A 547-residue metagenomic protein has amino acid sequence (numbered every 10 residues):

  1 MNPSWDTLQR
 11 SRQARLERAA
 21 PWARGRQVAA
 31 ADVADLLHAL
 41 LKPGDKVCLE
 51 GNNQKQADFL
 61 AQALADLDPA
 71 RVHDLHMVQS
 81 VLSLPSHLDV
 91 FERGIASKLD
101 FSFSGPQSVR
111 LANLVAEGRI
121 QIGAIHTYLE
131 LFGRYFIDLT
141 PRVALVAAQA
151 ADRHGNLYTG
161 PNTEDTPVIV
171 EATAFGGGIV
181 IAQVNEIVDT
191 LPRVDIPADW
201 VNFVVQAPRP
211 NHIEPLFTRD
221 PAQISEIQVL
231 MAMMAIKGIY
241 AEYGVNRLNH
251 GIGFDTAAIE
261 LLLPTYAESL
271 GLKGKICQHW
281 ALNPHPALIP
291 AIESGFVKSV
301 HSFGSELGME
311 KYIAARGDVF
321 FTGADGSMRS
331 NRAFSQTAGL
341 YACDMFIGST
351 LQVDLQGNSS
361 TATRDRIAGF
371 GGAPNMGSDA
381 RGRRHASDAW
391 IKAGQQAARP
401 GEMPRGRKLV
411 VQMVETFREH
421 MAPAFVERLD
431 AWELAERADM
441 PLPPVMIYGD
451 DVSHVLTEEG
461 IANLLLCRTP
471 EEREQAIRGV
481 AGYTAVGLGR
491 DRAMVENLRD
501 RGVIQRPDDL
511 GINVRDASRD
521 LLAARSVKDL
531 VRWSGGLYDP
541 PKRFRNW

Functional and structural regions predicted by a protein language model:
M1-W547: Conserved alpha/beta enzyme-core scaffold
